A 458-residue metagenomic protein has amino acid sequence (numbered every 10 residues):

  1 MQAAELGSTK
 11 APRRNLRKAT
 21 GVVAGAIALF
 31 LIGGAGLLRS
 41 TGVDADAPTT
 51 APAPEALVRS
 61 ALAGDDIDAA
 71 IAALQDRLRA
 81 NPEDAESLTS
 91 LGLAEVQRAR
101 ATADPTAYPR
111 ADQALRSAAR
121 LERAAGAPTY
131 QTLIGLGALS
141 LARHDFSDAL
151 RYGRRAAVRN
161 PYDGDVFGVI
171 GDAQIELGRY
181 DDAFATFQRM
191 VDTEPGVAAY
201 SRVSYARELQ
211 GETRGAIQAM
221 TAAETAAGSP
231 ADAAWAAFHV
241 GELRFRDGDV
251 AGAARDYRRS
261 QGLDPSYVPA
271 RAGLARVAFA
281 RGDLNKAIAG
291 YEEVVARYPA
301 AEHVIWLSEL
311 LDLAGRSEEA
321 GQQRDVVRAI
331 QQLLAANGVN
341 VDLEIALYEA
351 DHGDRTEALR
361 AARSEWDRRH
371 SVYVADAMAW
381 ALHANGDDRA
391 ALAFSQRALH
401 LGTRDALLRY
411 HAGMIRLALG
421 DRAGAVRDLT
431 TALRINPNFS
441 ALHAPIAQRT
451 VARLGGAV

Functional and structural regions predicted by a protein language model:
A3-Q131, P437-N438, P445, V451-G456: N-terminal leader/linker segments that initiate helical-solenoid repeat arrays
P82, R123-A127, P161, E194-P195 (+8 more regions): Short coil turns that delineate tetratricopeptide repeat
S87, P128, T132, V166 (+7 more regions): TPR alpha-solenoid repeat register
S90, G135, V169, R202-V203 (+8 more regions): Canonical tetratricopeptide repeat
Q97, A142, E176, L209-Q210 (+8 more regions): Register position in tetratricopeptide repeats
